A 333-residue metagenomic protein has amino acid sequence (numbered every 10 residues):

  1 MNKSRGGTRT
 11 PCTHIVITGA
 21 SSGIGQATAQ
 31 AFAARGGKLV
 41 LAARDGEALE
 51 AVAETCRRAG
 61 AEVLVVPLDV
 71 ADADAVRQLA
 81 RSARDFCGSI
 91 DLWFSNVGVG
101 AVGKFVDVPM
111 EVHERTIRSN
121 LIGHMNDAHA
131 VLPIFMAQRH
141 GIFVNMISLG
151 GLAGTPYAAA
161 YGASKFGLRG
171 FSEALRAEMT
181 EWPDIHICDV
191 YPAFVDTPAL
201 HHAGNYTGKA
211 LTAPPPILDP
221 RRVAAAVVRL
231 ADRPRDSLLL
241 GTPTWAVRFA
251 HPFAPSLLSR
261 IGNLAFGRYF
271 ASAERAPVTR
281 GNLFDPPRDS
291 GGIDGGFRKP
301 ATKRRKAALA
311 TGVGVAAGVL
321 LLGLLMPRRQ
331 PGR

Functional and structural regions predicted by a protein language model:
S21-S22: Conserved glycine-rich cofactor-binding loop
G37-V52: Conserved glycine-rich Rossmann-like NAD(P)H-binding loop of the short-chain dehydrogenase/reductase
G46, L68-Q78, M110: The beta1-alpha1 cofactor-binding region of Rossmann-like NAD(H)/NADP(H)-dependent oxidoreductases
K104-F105, V112-I117, A316: Substrate-binding pocket helix/loop in short-chain dehydrogenase/reductase
A128, S164: Active-site helix of classical SDR
T180-E274: SDR active-site lid
K303-Q330: Hydrophobic alpha-helical topogenic segments used for membrane insertion/localization
